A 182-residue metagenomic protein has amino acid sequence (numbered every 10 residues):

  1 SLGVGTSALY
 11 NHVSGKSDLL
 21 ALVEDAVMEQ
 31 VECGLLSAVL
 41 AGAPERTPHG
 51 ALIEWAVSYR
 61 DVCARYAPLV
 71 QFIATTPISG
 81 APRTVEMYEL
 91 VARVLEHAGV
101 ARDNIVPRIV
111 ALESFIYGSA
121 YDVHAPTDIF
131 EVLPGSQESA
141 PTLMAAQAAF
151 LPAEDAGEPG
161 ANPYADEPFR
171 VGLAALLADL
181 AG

Functional and structural regions predicted by a protein language model:
S1-D18: Helix-turn-helix
S14-D18, A64, I78, V100: Residues in soluble alpha-helical coiled-coils and helical-bundle/repeat scaffolds
K16, L20-V27: Amphipathic alpha-helical segments enriched in hydrophobic/aromatic and basic residues that form the DNA-contacting
M28, E32, R60, A64 (+3 more regions): Short amphipathic alpha-helical interface segments enriched in basic and hydrophobic/aromatic residues, used as
G34-S79, R83-E86, L112: Hydrophobic alpha-helical connector segments
V85-F115, S119-L133, L180: Hydrophobic alpha-helical bundle segments that form small-molecule/ligand-binding pockets
A125-G182: C-terminal peripheral helix-coil segments that are non-catalytic and often amphipathic
